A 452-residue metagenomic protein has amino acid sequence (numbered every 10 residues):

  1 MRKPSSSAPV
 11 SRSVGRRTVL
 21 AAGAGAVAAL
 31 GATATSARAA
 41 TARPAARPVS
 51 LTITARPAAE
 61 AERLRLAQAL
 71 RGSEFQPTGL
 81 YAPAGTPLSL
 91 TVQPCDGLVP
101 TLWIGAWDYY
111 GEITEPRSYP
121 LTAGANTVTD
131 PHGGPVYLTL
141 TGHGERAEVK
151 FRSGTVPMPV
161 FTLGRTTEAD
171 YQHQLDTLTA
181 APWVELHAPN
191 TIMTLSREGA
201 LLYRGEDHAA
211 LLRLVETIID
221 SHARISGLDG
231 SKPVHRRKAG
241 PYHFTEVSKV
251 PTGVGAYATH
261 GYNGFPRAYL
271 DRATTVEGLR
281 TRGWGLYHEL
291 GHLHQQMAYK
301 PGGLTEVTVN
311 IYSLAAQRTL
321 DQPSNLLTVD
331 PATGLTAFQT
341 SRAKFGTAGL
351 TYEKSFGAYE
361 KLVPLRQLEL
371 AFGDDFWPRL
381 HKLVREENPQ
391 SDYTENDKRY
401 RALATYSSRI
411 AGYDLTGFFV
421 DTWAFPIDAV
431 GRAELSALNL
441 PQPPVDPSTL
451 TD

Functional and structural regions predicted by a protein language model:
M1-V14, A24-L30: N-terminal secretory signal peptides
R2-K3, A40-V49, R399-D452: Beta/coil-rich, acidic/histidine-enriched accessory regions frequently appended to metallopeptidases
T18-R38: N-terminal export signals
A40-P159: Beta-strand-enriched, solvent-exposed domains that form extended recognition/catalytic surfaces
G133, Y137-I225: Fold-level signature of zinc-dependent metallopeptidase catalytic domains
P182-A371: Catalytic cores of extracellular degradative/oxidative enzymes
R318-L327, E369-R379, S408-F418: Structural helix-adjacent loops and short alpha-helical linkers that scaffold large soluble proteins
F356-S391, E395-R401, I410: Active-site neighborhood of glycoside hydrolase catalytic domains
